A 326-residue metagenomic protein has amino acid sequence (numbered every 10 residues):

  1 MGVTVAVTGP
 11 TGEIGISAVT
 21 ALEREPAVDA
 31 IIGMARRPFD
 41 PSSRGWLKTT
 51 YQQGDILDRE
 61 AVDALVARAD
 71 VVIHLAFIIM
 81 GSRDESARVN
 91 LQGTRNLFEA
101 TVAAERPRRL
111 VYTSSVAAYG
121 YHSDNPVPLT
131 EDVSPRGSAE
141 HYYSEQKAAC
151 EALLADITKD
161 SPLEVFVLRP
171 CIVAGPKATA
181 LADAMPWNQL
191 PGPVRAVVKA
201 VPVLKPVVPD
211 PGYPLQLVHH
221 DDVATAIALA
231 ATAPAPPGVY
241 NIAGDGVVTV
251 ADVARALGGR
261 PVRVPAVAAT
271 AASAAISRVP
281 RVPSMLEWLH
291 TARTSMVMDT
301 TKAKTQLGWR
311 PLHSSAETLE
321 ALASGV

Functional and structural regions predicted by a protein language model:
V3-R24: N-terminal Rossmann NAD(P)H-binding glycine-rich loop of SDR-like oxidoreductase domains
T49, Q53-Q92, Y121: NAD(P)H-binding glycine-rich loop region in Rossmannoid oxidoreductase-like domains and their noncatalytic homologs
Q92, N96-Y142: Conserved Rossmann-fold NAD(P)-dependent oxidoreductase catalytic core, especially the SDR/UDP-sugar
E140-F166: Active-site Tyr-X1-5-Lys
T158-L215: NAD(P)-dependent short-chain dehydrogenase/reductase
P191-V247: Alpha-helical substrate-binding/gating segment
H220, V250-D252, R278-R310: Conserved C-terminal active-site "lid" loop/helix of NAD(P)H-dependent oxidoreductases that clamps the redox cofactor
A226-S284, T300, A316, E320-A323: Mid/C-terminal beta-alpha module of Rossmann-like enzyme folds, strongest in SDR-family dehydrogenases/epimerases
